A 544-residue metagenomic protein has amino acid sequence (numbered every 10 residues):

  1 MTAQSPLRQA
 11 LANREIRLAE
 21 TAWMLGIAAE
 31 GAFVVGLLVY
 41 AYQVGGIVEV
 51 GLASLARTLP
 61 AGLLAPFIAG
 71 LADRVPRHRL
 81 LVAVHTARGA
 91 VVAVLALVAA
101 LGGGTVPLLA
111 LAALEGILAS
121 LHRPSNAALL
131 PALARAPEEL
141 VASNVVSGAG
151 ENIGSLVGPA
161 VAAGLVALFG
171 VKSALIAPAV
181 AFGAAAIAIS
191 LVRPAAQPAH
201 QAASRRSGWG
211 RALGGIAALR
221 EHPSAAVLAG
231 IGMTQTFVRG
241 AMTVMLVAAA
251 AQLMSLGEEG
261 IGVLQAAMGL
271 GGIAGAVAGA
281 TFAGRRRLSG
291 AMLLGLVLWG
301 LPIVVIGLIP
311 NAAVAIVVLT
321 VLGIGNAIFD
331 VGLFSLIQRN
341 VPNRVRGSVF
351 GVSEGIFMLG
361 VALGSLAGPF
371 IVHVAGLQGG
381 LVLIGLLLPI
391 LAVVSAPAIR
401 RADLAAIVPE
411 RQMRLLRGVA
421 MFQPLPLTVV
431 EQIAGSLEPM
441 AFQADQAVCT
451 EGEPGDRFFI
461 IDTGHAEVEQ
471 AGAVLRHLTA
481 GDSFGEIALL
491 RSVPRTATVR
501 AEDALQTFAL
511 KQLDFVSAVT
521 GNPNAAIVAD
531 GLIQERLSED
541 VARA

Functional and structural regions predicted by a protein language model:
M1-R400: Alpha-helical transmembrane-bundle signature of multi-pass membrane transport and export proteins
G351, P389-F422, S538: Membrane-interfacial segments at transmembrane helix termini in multi-pass membrane proteins
S395, A504-D514: A short hydrophobic beta-strand segment most commonly corresponding to one strand of the jelly-roll/cupin
R411-L415, P426-Q432, P494-T496, L513-A544: A small-molecule sensor/coupling module
Q412-A488, R495-A497, S517: Regulatory nucleotide-sensing modules
